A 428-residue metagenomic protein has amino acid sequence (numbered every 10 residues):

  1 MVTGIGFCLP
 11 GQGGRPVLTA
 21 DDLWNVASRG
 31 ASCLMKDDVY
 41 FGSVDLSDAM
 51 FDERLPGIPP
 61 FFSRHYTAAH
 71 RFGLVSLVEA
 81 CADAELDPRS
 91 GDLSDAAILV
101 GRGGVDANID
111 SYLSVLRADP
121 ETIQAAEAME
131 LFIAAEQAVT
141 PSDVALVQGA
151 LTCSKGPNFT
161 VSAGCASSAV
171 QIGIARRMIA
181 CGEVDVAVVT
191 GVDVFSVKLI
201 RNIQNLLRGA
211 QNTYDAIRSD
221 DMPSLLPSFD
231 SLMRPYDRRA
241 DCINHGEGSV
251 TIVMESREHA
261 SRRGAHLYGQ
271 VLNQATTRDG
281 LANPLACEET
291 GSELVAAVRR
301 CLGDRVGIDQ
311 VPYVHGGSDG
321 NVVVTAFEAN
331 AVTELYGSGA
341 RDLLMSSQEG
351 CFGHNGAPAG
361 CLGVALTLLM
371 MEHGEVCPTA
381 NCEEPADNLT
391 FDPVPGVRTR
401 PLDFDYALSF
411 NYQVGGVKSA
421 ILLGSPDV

Functional and structural regions predicted by a protein language model:
M1-Q12, P16, A20-N25, A31-D37 (+3 more regions): Condensing-enzyme catalytic core mediating Claisen C-C bond formation in acyl metabolism
G4-G6, L99-G101, S162, A187-D193 (+4 more regions): Short beta-strand segments
M35-L86, S90, V100-I109, T140-K155: A glycine- and small-residue-enriched flexible loop/hinge segment at structural boundaries
R54-F61, I123-A134, L151-V161, S231-R238 (+2 more regions): Glycine/charged-rich beta-loop-alpha catalytic/anionic-binding loops adjacent to active sites
H65-H70, G91-L93, A128-T140, F159-S168 (+3 more regions): Active-site nucleophile and cofactor-binding loops and adjacent substrate-binding regions of central metabolic enzymes
R102-F159, Q204-P223, V324-S338: Active-site-proximal gating segment of KS-fold condensing enzymes and close homologs
P120-F132, G173, V192-H259, V397-L402: Glycine-/small-residue-rich "gating" segment that lines the acyl/pantetheine channel and substrate pocket
C165-A180, C242-G246, V250-A265, D279-V428: Claisen-condensing/thiolase-fold acyl-transfer catalytic domains that form or cleave C-C bonds in fatty acid
